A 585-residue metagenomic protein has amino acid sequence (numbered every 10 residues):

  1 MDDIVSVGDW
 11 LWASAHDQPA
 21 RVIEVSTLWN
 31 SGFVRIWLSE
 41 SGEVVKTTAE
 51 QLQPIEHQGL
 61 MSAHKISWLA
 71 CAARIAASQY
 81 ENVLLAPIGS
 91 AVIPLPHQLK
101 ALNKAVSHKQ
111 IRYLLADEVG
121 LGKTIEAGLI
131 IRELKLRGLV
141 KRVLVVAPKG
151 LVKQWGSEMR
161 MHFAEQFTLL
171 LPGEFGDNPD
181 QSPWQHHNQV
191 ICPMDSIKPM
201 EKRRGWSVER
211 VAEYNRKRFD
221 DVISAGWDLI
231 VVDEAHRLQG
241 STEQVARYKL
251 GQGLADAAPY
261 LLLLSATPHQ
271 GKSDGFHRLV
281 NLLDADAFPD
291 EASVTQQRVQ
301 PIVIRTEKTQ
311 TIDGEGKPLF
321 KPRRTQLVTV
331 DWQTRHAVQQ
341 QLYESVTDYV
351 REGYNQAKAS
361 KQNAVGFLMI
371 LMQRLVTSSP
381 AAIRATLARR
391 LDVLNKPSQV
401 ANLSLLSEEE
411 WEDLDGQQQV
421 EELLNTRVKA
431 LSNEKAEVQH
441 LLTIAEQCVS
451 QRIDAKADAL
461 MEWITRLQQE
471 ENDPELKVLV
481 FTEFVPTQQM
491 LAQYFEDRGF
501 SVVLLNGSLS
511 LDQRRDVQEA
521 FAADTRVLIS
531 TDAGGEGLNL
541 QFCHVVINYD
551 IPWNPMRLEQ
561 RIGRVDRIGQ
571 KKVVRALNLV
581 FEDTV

Functional and structural regions predicted by a protein language model:
V7, S14-A49: Basic/aromatic-rich interaction segments and small domains that mediate binding to polyanionic partners
S31, W37-V45, A49-A73, A77-N103 (+8 more regions): SF2 helicase/translocase NTPase motor core, specifically the RecA-like lobe 1 inter-motif segment between Walker
E126, I130, G275, A459: Hydrophobic positions on the alpha1 helix immediately C-terminal to the Walker A/P-loop
Q185-R204, V211-I230, R237-P259, L263-H269 (+2 more regions): Inter-lobe coupling linker of SF2 helicases/translocases
K272, Q488-Q489, I529-C543, G563-Q570: SF2 helicase motor core recognition
G275-R278, L538-D550, R575-N578: A short beta-strand element within the Helicase C-terminal
K321-T334, A385-R526: Conserved Helicase C-terminal RecA-like lobe
V565-V585: Conserved segment of the helicase C-terminal RecA-like domain
